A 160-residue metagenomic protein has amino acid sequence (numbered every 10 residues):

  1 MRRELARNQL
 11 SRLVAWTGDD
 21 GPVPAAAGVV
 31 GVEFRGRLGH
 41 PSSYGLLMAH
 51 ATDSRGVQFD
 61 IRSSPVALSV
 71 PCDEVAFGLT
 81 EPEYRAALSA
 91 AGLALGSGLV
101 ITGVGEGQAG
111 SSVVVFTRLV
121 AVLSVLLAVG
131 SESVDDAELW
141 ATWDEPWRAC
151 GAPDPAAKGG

Functional and structural regions predicted by a protein language model:
M1-G160: Accessory interaction regions appended to the cores of large information-processing enzymes
